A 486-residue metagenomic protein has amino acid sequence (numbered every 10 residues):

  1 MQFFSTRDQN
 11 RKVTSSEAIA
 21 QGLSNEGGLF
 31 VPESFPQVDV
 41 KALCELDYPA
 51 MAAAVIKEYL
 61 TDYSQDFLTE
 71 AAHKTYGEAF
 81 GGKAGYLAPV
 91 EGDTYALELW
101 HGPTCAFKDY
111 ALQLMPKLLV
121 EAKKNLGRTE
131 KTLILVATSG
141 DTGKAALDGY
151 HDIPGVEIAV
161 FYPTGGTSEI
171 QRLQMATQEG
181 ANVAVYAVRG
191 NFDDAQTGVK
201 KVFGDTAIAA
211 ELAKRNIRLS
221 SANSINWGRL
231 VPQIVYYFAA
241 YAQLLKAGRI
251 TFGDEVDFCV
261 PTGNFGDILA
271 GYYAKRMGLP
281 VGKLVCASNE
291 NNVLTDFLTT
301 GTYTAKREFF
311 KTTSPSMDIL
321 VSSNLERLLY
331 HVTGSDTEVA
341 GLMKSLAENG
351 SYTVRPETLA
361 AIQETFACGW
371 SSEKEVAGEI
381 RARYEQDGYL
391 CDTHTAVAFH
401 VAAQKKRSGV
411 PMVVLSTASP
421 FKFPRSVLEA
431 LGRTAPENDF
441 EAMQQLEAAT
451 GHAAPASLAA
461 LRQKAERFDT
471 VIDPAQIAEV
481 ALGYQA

Functional and structural regions predicted by a protein language model:
M1-A486: PLP-dependent amino-acid enzyme catalytic core
